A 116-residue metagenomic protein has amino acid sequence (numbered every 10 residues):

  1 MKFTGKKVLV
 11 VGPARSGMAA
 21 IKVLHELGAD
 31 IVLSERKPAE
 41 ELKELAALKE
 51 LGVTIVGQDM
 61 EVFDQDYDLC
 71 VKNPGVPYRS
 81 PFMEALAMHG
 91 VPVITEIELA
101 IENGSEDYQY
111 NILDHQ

Functional and structural regions predicted by a protein language model:
M1-T95, L99: N-terminal leader/targeting and accessory segments in enzymes
E96-Q116: Walker A (P-loop) phosphate-binding motif
